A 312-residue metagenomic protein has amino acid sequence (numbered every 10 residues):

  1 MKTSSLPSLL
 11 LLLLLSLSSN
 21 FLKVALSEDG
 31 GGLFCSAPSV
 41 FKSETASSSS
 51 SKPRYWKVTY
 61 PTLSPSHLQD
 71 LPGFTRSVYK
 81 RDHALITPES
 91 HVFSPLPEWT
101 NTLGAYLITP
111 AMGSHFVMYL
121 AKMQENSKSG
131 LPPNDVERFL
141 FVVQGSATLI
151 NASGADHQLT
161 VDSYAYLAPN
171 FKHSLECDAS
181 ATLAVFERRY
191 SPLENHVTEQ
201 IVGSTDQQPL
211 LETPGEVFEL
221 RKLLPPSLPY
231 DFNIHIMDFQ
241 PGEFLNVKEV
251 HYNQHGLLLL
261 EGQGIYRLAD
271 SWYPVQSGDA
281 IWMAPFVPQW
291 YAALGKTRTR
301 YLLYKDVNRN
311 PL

Functional and structural regions predicted by a protein language model:
M1-L12: Classical eukaryotic N-terminal signal peptides for Sec-dependent ER targeting/secretion, especially the positively
L14, N20-H115, S180-N233: A short, N-terminal "cap"/entry segment at the start of jelly-roll beta-barrel domains of the cupin/DSBH fold
E28-K80, Q254-L312: C-terminal functional regions that serve as terminal interaction/effector modules
T87-P88, T100-I108, V117-N134, K222-L223 (+2 more regions): Conserved short histidine dyad/triad with adjacent acidic residue
Y106, I201-Q276: Surface-exposed interaction/gating patches
S127-G130, S146-T148, A155-D156, S163-S174 (+4 more regions): Histidine-centered metal-chelating micro-motifs
K128-S163, V250-S277: A short beta-strand-loop-beta hairpin characteristic of the jelly-roll/cupin
D156, T160-S163, P169-L193, Q276 (+1 more regions): Ligand-binding loop in jelly-roll beta-barrel domains
